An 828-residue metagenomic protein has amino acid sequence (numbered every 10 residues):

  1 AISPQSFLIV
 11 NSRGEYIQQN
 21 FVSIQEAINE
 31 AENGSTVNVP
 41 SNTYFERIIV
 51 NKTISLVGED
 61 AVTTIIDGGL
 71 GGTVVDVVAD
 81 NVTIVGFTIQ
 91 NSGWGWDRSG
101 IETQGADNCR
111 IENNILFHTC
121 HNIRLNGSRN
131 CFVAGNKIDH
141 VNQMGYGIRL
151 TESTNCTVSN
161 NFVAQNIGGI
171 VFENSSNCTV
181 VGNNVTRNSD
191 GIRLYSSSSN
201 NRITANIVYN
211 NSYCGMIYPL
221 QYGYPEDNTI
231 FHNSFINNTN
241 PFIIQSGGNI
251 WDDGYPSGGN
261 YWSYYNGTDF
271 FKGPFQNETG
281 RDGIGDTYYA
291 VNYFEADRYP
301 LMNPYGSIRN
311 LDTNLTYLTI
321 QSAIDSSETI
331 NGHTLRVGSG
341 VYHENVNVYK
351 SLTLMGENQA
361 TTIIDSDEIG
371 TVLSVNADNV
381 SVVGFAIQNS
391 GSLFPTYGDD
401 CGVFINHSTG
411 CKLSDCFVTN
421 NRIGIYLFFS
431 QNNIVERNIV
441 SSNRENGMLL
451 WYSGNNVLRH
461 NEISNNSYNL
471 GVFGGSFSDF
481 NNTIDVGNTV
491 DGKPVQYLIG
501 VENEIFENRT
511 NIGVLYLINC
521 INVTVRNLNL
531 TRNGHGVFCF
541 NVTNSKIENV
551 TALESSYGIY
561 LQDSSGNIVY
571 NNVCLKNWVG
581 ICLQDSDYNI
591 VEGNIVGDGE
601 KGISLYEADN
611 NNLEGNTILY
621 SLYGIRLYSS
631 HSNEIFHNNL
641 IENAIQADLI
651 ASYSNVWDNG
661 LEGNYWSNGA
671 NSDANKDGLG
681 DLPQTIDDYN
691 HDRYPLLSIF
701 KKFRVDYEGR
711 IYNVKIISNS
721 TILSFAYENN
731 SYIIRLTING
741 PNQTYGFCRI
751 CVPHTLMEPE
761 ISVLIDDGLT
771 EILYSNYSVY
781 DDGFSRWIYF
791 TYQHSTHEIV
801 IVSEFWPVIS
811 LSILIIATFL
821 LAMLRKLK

Functional and structural regions predicted by a protein language model:
A1-V10, A27, L56, I84 (+31 more regions): Secretory targeting signatures
F7-I49, G306-H343, N347: Acidic Gly/Asp/Thr-rich repetitive segments characteristic of extracellular carbohydrate-active and adhesion proteins
I24-A31, Y44-N51, L56, V77 (+9 more regions): Short, T/G/N/S-enriched strand-turn elements that build extracellular solenoid repeat scaffolds
G34-S55, E59-G71, N240, G247 (+6 more regions): N-terminal extracellular ligand-recognition/capping segment immediately after the signal peptide
I54-D97, L315, S351-C401, V490-I512 (+1 more regions): Right-handed parallel beta-helix/beta-spiral solenoid domain characteristic of secreted/periplasmic
D67-V75, W94-T103, H118-N126, H140-T151 (+18 more regions): Extracellular beta-strand/beta-solenoid scaffold signature
F87, N114, N136, N161 (+26 more regions): Consensus "Asn ladder" position of solenoid repeat domains
N739-P759: Surface-exposed beta-strand/loop patches in extracellular or lumenal glycoproteins
